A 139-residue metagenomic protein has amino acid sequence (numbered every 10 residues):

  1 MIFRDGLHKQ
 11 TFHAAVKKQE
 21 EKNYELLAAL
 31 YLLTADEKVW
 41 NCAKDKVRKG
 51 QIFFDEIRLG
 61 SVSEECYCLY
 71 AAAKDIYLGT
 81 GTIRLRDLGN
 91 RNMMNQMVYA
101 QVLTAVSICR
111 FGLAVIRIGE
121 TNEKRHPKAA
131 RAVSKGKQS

Functional and structural regions predicted by a protein language model:
M1-Y67, A71-K74, L78-S139: Extended, charge-biased low-complexity segments that typically form long amphipathic alpha-helices/coiled-coils
